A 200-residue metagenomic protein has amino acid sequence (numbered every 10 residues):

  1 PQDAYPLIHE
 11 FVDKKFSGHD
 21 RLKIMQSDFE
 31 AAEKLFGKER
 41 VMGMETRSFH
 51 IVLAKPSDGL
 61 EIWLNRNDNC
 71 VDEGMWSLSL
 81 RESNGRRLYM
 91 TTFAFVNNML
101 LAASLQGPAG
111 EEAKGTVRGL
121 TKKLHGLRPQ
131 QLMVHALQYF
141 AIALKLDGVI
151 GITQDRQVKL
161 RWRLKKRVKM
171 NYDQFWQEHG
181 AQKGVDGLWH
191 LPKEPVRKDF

Functional and structural regions predicted by a protein language model:
P1-L120: Non-catalytic substrate-recognition and accessory regions of acyl/acetyltransferase enzymes
S17, K165-K169, F200: Short, structured coil/loop segments at alpha-helix boundaries
E30, K34, I51, K159 (+2 more regions): Charge-rich, low-complexity amphipathic helices in intrinsically disordered tails/linkers adjacent to domains
D68, N84, Q157, P195-R197: Residues that cap or initiate secondary-structure elements
R87-M90, A94-G180: Acyl-donor binding region in acyl/amide transferases
Q182-F200: Charge-rich, low-complexity intrinsically disordered segments
